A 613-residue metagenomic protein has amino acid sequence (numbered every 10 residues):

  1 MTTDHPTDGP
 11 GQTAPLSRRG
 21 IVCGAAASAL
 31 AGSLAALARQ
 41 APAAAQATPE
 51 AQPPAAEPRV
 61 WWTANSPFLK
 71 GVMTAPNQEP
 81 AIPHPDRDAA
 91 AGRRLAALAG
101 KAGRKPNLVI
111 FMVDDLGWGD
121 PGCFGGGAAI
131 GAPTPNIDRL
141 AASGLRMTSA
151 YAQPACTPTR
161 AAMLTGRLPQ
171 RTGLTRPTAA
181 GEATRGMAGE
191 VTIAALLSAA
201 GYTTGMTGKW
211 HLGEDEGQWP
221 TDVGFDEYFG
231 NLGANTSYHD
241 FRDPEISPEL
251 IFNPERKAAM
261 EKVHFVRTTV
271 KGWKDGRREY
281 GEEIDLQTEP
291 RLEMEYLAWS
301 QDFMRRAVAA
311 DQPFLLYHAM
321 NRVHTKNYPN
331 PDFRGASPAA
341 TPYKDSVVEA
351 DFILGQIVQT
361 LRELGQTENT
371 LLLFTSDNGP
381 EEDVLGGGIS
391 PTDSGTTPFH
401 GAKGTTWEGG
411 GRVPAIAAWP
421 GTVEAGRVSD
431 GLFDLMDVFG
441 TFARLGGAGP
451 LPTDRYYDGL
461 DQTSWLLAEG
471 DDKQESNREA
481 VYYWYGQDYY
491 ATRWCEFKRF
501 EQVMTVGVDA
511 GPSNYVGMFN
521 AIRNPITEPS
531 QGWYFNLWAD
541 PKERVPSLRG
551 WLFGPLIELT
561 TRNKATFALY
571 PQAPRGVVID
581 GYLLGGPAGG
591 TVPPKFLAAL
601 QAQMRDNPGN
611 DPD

Functional and structural regions predicted by a protein language model:
M1-L16, A27-L34: N-terminal secretory signal peptides
T2, G20-A26, L34, A47-E528 (+3 more regions): Formylglycine-dependent sulfatase
G9, A44, E50: Alpha-helical and His/Cys-centered functional microenvironments
A38, A43-A45: Boundary at the C-terminal end of the N-terminal hydrophobic targeting segment
